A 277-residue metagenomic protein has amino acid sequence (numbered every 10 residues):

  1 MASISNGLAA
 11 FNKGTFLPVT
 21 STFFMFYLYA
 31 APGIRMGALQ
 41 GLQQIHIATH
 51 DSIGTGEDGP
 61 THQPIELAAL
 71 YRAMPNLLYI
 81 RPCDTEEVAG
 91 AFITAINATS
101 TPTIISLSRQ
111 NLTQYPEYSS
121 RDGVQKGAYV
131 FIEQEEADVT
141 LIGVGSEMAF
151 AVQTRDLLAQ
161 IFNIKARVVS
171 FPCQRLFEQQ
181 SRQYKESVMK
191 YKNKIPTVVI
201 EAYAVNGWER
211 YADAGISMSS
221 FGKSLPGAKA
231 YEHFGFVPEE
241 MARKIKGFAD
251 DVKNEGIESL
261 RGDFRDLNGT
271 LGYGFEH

Functional and structural regions predicted by a protein language model:
M1-A69, G90, V152, E178-Q179: Thiamine diphosphate
L8-L17, M36-I45, A73, L77-L78 (+4 more regions): Secondary-structure transition/capping motifs at alpha-helix termini and the adjoining loop/turn into the next element
N12-S21, S52-T55, P75-L77, E136-T140 (+1 more regions): Glycine- and acidic
V19-T20, H46-A48, Y79-C83, I105-L107 (+2 more regions): General beta-strand structural signal in soluble alpha/beta enzymes
F23-F26, T85, V144-E147: Short beta->alpha junction loops/turns
G54-P60, V88, N97-H277: Thiamine diphosphate
